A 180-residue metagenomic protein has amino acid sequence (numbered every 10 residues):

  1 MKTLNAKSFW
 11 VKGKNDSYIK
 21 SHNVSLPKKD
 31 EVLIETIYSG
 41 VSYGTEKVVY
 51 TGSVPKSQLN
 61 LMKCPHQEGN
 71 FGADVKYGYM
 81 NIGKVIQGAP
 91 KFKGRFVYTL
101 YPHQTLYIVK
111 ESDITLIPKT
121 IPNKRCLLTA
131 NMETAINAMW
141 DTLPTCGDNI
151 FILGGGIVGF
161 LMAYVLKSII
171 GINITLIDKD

Functional and structural regions predicted by a protein language model:
K2-S8, V32: Short structural boundary motif marking the start of a folded domain
K12-N15, K28: Residue-level recognition of beta-strand termini and adjacent short loop/turns
N15-N23: Short glycine/threonine/proline-enriched tight-turn/helix- or strand-capping micro-motif at secondary-structure
S25-V41, V49-Y101: Glycine-rich beta-strand-centered segment in the early N-terminal region that forms part of a ligand/cofactor-binding
Y98-E111: A structural motif shared across PLP-dependent enzymes of the aminotransferase-like
S112-N123: Glycine/charged-rich beta-loop-alpha catalytic/anionic-binding loops adjacent to active sites
P122-D180: Mid-domain Rossmann-like dinucleotide-binding core that forms the NAD(H)/NADP(H) cofactor-binding site
